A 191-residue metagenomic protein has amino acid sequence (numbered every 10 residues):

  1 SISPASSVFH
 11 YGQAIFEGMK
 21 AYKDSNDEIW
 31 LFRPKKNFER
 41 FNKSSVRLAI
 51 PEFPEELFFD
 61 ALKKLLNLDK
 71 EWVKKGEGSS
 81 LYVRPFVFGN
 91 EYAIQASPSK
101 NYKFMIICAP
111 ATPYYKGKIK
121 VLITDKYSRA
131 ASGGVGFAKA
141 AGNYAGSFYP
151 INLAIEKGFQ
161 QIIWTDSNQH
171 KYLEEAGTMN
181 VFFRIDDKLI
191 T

Functional and structural regions predicted by a protein language model:
S1-L65, A93-T191: Helix-start/capping segments and mature chain N-termini
E71-G76, A96-P98: Short, charge-rich binding segments
K74-F88: Extended, Lys/Arg-enriched charged tracts that mediate electrostatic binding to polyanionic substrates
